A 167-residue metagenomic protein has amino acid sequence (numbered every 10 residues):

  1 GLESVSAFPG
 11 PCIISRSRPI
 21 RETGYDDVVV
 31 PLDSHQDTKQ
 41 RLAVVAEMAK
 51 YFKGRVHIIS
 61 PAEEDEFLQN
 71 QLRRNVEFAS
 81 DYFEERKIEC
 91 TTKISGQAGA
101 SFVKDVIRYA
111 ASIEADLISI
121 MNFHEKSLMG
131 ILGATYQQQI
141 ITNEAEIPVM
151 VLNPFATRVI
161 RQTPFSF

Functional and structural regions predicted by a protein language model:
G1-R21, A111-F167: Gly/Ser-rich helix-loop-strand patches that form or flank binding pockets for ribonucleotide-derived cofactors
S4-G10, P19-I59, E66, N70-E84 (+1 more regions): Short acidic/Ser/Thr-enriched loop-to-helix initiation segments
V28, V45, V106, S119 (+1 more regions): Hydrophobic structural packing positions in well-ordered secondary structure
R41, F102-V103, G133-Y136: Amphipathic coiled-coil/heptad-repeat helices and related helical stalk/stem segments that mediate oligomerization
P61-D65, H124-K126: A short, flexible beta-alpha/helix-coil linker loop
E84-T91: A short helix-to-beta-strand connector/capping loop
T92-A100: Short beta->alpha junction loops
G99-A111, I140: A short, acidic, amphipathic alpha-helical segment used as a generic capping/interface helix at domain edges
